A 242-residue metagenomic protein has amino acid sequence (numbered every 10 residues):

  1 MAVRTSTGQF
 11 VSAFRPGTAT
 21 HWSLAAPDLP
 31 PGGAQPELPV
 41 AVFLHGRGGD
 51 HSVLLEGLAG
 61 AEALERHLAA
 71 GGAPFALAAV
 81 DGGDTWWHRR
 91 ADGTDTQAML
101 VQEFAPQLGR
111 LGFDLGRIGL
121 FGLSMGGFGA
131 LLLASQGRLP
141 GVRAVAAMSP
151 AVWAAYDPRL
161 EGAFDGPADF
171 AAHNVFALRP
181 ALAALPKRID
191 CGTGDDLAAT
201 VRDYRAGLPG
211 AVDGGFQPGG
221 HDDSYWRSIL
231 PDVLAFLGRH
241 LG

Functional and structural regions predicted by a protein language model:
M1-G242: Non-catalytic cap/lid and distal C-terminal segments of serine-dependent acyl enzymes
